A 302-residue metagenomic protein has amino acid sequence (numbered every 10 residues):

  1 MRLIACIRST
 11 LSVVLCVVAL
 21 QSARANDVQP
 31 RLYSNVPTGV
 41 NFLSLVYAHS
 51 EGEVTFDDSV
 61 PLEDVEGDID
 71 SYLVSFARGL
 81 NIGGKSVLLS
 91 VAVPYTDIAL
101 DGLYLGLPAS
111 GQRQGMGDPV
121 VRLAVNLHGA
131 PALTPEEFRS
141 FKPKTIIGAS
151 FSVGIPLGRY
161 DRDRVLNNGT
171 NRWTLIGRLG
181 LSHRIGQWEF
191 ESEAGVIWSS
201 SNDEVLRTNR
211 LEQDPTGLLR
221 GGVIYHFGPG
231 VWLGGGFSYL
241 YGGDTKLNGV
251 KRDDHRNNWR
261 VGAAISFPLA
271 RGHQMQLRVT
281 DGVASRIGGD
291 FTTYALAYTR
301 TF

Functional and structural regions predicted by a protein language model:
S22-S44, G129-T145: Outer-membrane beta-barrel biogenesis signature
G39, E66-V74, Q114-V121, T145 (+4 more regions): Residues that define the transmembrane beta-barrel architecture of outer-membrane proteins
L43-H49, L89-D97, A149-I155, S192-W198 (+4 more regions): Transmembrane beta-barrel strands of outer-membrane/channel proteins
L45-Y47, V74-R78, V121-L127, F151 (+5 more regions): Residues on the lipid-exposed face of transmembrane beta-strands in outer-membrane beta-barrel proteins
S50-S71, A109, R162-G169: Surface-exposed strand-loop-strand hairpins of Gram-negative outer-membrane beta-barrel proteins
E53-V54, G84-V87, P131, Q187-F190 (+2 more regions): Repeated loop/turn-to-beta-strand initiation elements of outer-membrane beta-barrel proteins
D97-E212, D254: Outer-membrane pore/translocation modules
N209-F302: Outer membrane beta-barrel transmembrane domains
